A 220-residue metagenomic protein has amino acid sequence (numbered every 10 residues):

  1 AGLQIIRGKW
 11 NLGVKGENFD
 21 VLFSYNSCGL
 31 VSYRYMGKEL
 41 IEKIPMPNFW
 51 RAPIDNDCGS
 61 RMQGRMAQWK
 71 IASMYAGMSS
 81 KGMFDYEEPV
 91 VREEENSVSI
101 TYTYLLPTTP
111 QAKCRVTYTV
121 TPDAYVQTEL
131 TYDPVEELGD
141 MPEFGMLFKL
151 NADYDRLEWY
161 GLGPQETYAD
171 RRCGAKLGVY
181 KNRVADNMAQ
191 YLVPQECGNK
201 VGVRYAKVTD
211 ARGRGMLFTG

Functional and structural regions predicted by a protein language model:
G2-G220: Beta-strand/loop-rich accessory regions of lumenal/periplasmic or secreted enzymes, predominantly carbohydrate-active
